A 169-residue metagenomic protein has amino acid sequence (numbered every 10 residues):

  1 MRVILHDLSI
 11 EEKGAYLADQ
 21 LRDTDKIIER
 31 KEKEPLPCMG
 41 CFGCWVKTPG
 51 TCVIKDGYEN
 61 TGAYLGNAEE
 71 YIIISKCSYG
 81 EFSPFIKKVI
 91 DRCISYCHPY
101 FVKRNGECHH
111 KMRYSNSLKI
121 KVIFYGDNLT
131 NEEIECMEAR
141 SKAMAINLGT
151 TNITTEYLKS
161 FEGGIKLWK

Functional and structural regions predicted by a protein language model:
M1-D7, I120-N128: Short beta-strand segments enriched in small/hydrophobic residues
M1-Y71, S75-H98, I146, Y157 (+1 more regions): N-terminal beta1-alpha1-beta2 submodule of the flavodoxin-like/Rossmannoid cofactor-binding fold
G57-N60, G106-H110: A generic local structural motif
I73-I74, C97-N105, K121-G126: Glycine-rich anion-binding loop/nest that anchors nucleotide
C77-Y79, G126-N131: Short histidine/acidic/glycine/proline-rich micro-motifs that form metal- and phosphate-coordinating active-site loops
C93-C108, G149-T155: Short, acidic/small-residue loops that bind anionic groups at enzyme active sites
K111-K119: Short, conserved loop/helix-junction motifs that constitute active-site signature segments in enzyme catalytic cores
N128-K169: Glycine-rich phosphate/pyrophosphate-binding loop and the adjoining helix
